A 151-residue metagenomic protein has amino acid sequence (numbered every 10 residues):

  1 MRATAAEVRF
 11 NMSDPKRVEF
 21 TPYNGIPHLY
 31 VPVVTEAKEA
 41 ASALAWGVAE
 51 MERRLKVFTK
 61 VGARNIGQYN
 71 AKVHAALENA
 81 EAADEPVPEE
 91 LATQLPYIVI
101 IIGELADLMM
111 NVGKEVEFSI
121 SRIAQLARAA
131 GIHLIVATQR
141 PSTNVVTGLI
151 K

Functional and structural regions predicted by a protein language model:
A3-E36, S42, I150: P-loop NTPase switch/communication element
A6-R9, A45, A49-K151: P-loop NTPase motor-domain active sites and their immediate coupling elements
